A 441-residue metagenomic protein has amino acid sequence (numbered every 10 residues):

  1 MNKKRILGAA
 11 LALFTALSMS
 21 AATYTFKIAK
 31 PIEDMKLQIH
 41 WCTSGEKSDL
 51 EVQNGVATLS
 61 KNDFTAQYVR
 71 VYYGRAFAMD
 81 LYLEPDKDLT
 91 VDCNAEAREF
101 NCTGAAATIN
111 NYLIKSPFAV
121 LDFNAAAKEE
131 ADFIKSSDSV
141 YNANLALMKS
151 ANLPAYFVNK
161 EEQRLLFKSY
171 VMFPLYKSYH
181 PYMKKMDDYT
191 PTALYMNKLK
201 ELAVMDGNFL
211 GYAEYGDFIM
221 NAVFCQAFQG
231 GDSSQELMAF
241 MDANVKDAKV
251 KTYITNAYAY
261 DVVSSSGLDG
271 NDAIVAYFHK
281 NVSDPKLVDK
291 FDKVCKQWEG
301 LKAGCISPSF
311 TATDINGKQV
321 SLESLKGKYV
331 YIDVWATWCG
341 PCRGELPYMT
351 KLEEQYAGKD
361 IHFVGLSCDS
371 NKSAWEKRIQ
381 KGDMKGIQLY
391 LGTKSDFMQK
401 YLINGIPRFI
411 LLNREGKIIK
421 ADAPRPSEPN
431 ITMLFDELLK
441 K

Functional and structural regions predicted by a protein language model:
M1-F26, L438-K440: Bacterial Sec-dependent N-terminal signal peptides
A22-K160, R164, F173-L175, Y182-M186: A non-transmembrane, solvent-exposed segment enriched in polar/low-complexity residues
K185-K200, D232-D242, D269-H279, P308-S309: Alpha-helical repeat scaffolds
K251-T313, K318, E323-K328, E354-A357 (+3 more regions): N-proximal helix/coil linker or "cap" segments that precede and/or mark the start of modular domains
K326-G327, D333-K351: Conserved redox-active cysteine motifs that mediate thiol-disulfide chemistry, especially di-cysteine Cys-X(1-2)-Cys
G344-G382, T393-Q399, M433: Structural microenvironment flanking redox-active thiols in thiol-disulfide oxidoreductases
G382-M384, L391-D436: Thiol/disulfide oxidoreductase modules built on the thioredoxin-like
